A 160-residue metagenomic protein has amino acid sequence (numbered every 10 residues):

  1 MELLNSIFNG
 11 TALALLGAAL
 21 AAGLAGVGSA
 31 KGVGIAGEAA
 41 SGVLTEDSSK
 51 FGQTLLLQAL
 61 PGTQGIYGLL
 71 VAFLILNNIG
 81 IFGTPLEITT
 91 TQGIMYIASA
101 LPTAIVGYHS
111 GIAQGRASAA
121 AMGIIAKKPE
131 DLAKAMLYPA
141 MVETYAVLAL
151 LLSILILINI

Functional and structural regions predicted by a protein language model:
M1-I160: Hydrophobic, small-residue-rich transmembrane alpha-helices and their short perimembrane loops in multi-pass membrane
